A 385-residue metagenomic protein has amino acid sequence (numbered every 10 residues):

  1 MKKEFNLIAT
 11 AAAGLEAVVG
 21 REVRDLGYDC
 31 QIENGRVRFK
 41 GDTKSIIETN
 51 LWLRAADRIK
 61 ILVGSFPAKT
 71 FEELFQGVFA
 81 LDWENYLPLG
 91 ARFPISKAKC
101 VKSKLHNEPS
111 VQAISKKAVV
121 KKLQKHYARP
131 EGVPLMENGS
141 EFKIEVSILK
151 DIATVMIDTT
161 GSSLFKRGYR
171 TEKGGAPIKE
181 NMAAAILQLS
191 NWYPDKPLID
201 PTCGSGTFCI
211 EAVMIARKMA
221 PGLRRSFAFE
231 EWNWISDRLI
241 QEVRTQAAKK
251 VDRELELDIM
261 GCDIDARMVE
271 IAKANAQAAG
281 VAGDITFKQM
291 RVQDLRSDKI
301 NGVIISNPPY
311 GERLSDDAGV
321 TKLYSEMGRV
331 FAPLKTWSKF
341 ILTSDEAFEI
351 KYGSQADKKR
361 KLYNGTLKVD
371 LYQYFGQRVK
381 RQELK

Functional and structural regions predicted by a protein language model:
K2-F142: Non-catalytic nucleic-acid substrate-recognition regions in nucleic-acid-modifying enzymes
K44-L51, S162-F165, K380-Q382: Short, charged/polar, Gly/Pro-enriched secondary-structure boundary elements
C100-S103, S162-S163, P309-R313: A short, flexible beta-alpha/helix-coil linker loop
I144-T160, Y372: C-terminal edge-of-domain segments
V155-L189: SAM-dependent Rossmann-like transferase core, predominantly class I methyltransferases with a strong bias toward
I178-R296, E312-R313, D317-T321: Conserved S-adenosyl-L-methionine
M290-K385: C-terminal catalytic and target-recognition region of SAM-dependent MTase-like enzymes, primarily methyltransferases
